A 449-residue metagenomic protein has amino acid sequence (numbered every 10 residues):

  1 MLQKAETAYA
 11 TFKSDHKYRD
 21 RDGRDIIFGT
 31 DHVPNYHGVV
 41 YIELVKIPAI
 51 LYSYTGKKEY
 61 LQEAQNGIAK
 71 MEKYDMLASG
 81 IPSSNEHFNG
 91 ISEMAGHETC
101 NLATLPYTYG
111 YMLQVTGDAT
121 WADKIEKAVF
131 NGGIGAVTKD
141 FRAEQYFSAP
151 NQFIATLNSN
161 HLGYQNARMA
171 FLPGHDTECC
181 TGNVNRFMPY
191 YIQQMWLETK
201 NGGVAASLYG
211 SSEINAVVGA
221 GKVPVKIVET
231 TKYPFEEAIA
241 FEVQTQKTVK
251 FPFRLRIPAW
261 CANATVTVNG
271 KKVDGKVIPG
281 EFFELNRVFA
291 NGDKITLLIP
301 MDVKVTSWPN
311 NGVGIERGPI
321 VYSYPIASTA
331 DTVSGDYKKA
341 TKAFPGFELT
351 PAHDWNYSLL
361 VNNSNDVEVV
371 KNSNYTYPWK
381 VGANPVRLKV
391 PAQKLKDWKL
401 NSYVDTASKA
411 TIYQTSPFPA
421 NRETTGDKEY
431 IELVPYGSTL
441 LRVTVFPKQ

Functional and structural regions predicted by a protein language model:
M1, N35-S53, H97-L113, T181-Y191: Well-ordered alpha-helical segments within folded domains of soluble proteins
M1-N35, V39, A49, K58-E59: Catalytic cores of extracellular degradative/oxidative enzymes
M1-T7, Y52-Q65, E72, L113-D123 (+1 more regions): Structural helix-adjacent loops and short alpha-helical linkers that scaffold large soluble proteins
Q3-G23, E63-G80, K127-T138, S212: Long, well-ordered core segments of solenoidal/helical folds
R21-L44, S79-T104, F141-H175: Carbohydrate-binding/catalytic loop surfaces
A64, D123-N131, A136-I239, I278 (+1 more regions): C-terminal beta-rich recognition modules with glycine/proline-rich loops and embedded aromatic residues
T248-V268: Beta-strand-rich binding/interaction modules
C261-R287, V305-N310: Solvent-exposed beta-strand/loop surfaces of large extracellular or lumenal domains
